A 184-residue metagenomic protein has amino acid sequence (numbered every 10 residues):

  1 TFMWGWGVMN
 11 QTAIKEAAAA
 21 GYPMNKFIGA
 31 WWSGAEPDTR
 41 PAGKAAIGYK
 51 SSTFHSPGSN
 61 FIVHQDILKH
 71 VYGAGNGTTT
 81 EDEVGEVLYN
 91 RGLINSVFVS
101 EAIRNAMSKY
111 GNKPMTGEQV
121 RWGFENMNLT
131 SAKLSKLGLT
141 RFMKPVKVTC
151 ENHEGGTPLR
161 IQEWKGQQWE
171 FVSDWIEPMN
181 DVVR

Functional and structural regions predicted by a protein language model:
T1-A20, N95-F98: Hydrophobic alpha-helical
G5, A20, M24, N126 (+1 more regions): Glycine-rich, aromatic-lined ligand/substrate-binding cores of catalytic and carbohydrate-binding domains
Q11, K15, K69, V97-E101 (+2 more regions): Solvent-exposed, polar/charged alpha-helical surfaces in well-ordered, non-transmembrane soluble domains, broadly
A17-N95, W175-V182: Extracellular/periplasmic periplasmic-binding protein-like sensory domains
G77-Y89, S100-Q168: Segments of small-molecule ligand-sensing domains
E170-S173: Short, surface-exposed terminal/edge motifs of secreted or surface/virion proteins that either
